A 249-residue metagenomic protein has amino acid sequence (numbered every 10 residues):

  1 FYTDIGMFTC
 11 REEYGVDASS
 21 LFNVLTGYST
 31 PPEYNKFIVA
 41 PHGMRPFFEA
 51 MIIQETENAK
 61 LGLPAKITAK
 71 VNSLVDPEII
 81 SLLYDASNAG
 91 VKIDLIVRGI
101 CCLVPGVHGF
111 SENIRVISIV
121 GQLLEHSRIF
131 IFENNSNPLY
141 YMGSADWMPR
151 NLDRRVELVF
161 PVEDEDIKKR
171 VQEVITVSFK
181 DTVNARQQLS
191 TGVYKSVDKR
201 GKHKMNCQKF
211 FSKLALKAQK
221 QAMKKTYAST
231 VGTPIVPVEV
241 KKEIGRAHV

Functional and structural regions predicted by a protein language model:
F1-G15, Y28-E33, P41-R246: PLD/PLD-like phosphodiesterase catalytic module centered on the HKD motif
D17-S20: A conserved active-site cap/scaffold subdomain adjacent to cofactor or substrate pockets
